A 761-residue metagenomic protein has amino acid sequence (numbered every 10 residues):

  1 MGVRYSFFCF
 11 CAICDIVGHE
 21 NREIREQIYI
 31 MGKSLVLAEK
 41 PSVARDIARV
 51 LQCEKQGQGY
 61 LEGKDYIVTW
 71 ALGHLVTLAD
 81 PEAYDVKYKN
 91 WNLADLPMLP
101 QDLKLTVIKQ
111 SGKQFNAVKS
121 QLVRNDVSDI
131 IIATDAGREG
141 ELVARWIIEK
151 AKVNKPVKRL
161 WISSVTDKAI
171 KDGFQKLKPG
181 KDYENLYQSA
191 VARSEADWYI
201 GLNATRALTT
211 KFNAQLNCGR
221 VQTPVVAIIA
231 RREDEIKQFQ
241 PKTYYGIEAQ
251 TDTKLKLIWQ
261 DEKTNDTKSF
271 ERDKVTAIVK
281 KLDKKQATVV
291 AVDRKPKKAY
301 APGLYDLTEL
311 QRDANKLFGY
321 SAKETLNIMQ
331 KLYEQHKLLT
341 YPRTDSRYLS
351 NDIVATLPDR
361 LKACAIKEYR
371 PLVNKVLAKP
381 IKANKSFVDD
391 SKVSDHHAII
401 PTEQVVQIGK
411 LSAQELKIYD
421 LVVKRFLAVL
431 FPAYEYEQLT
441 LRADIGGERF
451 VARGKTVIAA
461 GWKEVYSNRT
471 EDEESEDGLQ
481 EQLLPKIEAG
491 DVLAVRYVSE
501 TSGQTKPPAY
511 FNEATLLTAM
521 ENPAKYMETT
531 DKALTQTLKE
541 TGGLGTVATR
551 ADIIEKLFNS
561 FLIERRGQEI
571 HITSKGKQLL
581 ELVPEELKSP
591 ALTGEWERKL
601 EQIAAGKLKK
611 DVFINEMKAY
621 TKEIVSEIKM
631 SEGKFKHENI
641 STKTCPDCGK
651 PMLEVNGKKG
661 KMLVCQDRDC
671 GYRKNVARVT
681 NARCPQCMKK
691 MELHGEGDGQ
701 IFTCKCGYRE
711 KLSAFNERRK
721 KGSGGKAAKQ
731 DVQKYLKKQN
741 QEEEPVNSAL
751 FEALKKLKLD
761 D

Functional and structural regions predicted by a protein language model:
C11, D15-V191, P507: Intrinsically disordered, low-complexity regulatory segments
Q27, G32-L35, G57, S111 (+5 more regions): Basic, low-complexity terminal or inter-domain segments flanking catalytic cores
G32-K33, A133-A136, N213-Q215, R294-G303 (+3 more regions): Conserved short loop/turn motifs at secondary-structure junctions
Q58-V86, T223-K268, V429-Q480: Structured, non-catalytic alpha/beta "coupling" segments that mediate domain-domain communication and provide generic
N125, R145, A169-A249, R294-K295: C-terminal or mid-to-C-terminal helical accessory/interaction module adjacent to the motor/catalytic core
S269-G303, Q311: Metal- or metallocofactor-binding catalytic centers and their adjacent structured scaffolds across diverse enzyme
H336-K337, F561: Glycine-centered, phosphate/nucleic-acid-interacting loop/turn motifs that mediate DNA/RNA or nucleotide
